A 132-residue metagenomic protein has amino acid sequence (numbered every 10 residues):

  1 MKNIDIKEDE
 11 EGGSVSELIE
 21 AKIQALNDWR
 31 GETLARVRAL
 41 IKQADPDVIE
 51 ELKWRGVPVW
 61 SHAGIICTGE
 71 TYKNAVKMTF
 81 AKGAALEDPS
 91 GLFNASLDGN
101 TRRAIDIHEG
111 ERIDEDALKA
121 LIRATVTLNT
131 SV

Functional and structural regions predicted by a protein language model:
M1-V132: Charge-dense, helix-prone N-terminal extensions
